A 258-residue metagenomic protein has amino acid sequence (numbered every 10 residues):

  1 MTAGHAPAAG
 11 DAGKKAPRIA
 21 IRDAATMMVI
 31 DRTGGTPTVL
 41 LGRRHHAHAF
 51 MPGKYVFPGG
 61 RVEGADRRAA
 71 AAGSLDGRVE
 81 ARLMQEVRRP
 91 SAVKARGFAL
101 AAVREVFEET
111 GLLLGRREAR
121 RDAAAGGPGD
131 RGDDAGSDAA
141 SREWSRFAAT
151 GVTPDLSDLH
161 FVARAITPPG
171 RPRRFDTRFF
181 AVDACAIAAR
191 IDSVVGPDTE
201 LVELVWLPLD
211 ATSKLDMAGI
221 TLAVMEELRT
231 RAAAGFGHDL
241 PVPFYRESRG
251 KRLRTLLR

Functional and structural regions predicted by a protein language model:
M1-R258: N-terminal leader/linker segments that precede catalytic domains of diphosphate-processing enzymes
